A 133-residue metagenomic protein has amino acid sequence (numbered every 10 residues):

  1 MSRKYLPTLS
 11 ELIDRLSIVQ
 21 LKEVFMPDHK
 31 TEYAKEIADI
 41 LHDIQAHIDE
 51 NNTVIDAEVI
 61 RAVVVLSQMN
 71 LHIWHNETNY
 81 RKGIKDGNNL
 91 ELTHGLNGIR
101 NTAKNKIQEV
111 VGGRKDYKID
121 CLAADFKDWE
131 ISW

Functional and structural regions predicted by a protein language model:
M1-W133: Anionic, Ser/Thr-rich low-complexity intrinsically disordered regions
